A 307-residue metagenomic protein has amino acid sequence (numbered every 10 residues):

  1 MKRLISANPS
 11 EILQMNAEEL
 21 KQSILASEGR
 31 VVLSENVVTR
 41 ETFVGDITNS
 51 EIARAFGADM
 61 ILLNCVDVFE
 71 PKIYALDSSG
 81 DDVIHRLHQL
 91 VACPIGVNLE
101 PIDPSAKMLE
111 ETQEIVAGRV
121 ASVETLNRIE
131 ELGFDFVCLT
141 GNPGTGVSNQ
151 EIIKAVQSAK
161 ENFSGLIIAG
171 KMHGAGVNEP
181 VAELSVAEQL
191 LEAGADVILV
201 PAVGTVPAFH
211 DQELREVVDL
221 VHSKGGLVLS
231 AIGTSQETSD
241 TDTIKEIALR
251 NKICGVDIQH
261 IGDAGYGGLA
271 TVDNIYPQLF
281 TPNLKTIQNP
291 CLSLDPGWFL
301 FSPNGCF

Functional and structural regions predicted by a protein language model:
M1-N36, I47, D81-N98, R215-D219 (+1 more regions): N-terminal amphipathic alpha-helix/helix-capping segment at the start of soluble metabolic enzymes
S10, V38-T39, I115, P207 (+1 more regions): A generic secondary-structure micro-motif detector that highlights 1-2 residue hydrophobic/ambivalent hotspots embedded
E18-R40, V91-E114, A155-A175, V217-I232: N-terminal small/glycine-rich loop or linker at the start of catalytic domains across soluble metabolic enzymes
V38-T42, V147, S235-S239: Short, glycine-rich nucleotide/cofactor-binding loops
R40-V44, F69-I73, D103-K107, L269: Short active-site-adjacent helix-start/loop capping segments
D46-F69, Y74-L76, L109-G226, D242-A264 (+3 more regions): Alpha/beta enzyme core
I73-H85, V217, A264-N304: C-terminal helical cap(s) of enzyme catalytic domains, especially alpha/beta-barrels
G233-T238, Y266-G268: Small/polar glycine-rich anion-binding or flexible loop at a beta-alpha turn
